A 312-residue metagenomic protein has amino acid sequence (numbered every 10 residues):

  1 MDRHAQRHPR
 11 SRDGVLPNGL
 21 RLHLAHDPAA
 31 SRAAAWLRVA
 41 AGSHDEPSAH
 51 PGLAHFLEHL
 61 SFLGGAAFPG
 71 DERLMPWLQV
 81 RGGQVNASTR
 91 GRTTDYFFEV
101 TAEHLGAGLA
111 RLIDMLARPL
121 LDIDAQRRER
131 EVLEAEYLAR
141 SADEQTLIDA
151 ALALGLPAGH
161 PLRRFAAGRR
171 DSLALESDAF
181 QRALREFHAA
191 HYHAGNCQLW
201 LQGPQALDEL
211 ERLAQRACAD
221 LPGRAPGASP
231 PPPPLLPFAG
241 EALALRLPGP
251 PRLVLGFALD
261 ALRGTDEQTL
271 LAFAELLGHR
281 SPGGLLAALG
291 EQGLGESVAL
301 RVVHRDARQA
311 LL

Functional and structural regions predicted by a protein language model:
M1-R32: N- or domain-start disorder-to-order transition segments that initiate the globular core
G19, H26-L78, L255, T265-L277 (+1 more regions): Active/ligand-binding-proximal structured segments within catalytic/core domains that scaffold catalytic residues
D27, W36-R38, P226-A288, H304: His/Glu-based metal-binding/catalytic segments typifying zinc-dependent metallopeptidases
A29, A87-G91, E186-G195, R246-G249 (+1 more regions): Short, flexible turn/loop "capping" segments at secondary-structure junctions
V39, A66, D71-F187, P233 (+5 more regions): Acidic/histidine-enriched segments that form metal/cofactor-coordinating and catalytic pocket/exosite environments
L138-A142, A174-S177, W200-P204, L245 (+2 more regions): Hydrophobic alpha-helical scaffolding
A158, L162-A166, H193-A194, Q198-A261: An aromatic/glycine/proline-enriched structural segment found at the starts of mature extracellular/organellar domains
L255-G256, Q309-L312: Short, hydrophobic beta-strand segments
